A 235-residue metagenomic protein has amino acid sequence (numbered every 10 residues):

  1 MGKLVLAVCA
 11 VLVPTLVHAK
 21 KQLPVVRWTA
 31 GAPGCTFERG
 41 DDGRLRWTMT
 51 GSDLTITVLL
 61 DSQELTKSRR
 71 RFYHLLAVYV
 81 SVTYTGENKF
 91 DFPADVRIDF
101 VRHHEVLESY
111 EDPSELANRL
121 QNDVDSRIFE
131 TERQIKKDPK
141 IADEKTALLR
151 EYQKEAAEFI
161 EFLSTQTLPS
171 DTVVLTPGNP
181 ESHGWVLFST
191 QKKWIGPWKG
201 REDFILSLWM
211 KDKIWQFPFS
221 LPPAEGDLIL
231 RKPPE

Functional and structural regions predicted by a protein language model:
G2-A7: Sec-dependent signal peptide recognition, specifically the positively charged N-region followed immediately by
C9-H18: Hydrophobic h-region of N-terminal signal peptides that target proteins for export in Gram-negative bacteria
K20-E235: Conserved functional micro-motifs across diverse proteins
